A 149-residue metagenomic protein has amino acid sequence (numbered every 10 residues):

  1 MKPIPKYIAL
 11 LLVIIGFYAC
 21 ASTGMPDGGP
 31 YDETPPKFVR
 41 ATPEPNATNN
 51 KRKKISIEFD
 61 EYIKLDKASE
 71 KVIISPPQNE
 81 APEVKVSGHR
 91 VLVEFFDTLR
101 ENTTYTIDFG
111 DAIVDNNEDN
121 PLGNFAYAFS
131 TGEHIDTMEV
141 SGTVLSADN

Functional and structural regions predicted by a protein language model:
M1-A9: Bacterial N-terminal signal peptides that target proteins for export
P3-I4, A19-N149: Acidic, low-complexity Ser/Thr/Gly/Pro-rich repeat segments typical of extracellular/periplasmic and surface-exposed
I8-A19: Bacterial N-terminal signal peptides
